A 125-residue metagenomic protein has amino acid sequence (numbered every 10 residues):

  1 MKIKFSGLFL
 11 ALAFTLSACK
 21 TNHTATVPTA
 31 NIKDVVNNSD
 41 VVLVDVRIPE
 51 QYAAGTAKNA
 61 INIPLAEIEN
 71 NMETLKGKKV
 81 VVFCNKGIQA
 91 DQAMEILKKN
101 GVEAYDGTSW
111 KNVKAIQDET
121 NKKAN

Functional and structural regions predicted by a protein language model:
M1-S17: Sec-dependent bacterial lipoprotein signal peptides
K2-K4, C19-K33, P49-K78, I88-N125: Rhodanese-like catalytic fold shared by cysteine-dependent sulfurtransferases and DSP/PTP-type phosphatases
L8-A11, V35-V36, G55: A generic structural signal for short, solvent-exposed coil/turn residues that cap or connect secondary-structure
L12, R47-E50: Short, basic/glycine-rich phosphate-binding loops at helix/coil junctions that contact nucleotide phosphates
S39-V41, G77-K79: A general structural motif
L43-D45: Structural scaffold elements adjacent to functional motifs in cytosolic proteins
F83-C84: Metallo-beta-lactamase
